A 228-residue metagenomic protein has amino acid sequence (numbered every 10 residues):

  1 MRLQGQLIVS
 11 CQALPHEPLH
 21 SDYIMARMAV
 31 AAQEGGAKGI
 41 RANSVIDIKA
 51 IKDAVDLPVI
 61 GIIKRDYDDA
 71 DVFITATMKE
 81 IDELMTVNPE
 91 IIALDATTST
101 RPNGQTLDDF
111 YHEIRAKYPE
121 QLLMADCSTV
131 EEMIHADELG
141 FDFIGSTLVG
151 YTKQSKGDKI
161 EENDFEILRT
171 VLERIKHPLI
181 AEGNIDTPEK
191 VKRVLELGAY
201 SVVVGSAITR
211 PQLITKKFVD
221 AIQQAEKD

Functional and structural regions predicted by a protein language model:
M1-T86, K117, L123, E131-F143 (+1 more regions): Conserved N-terminal beta1-alpha1 strand-loop-helix module at the mouth
G5-L19, Y23-A26, D158-D228: C-terminal alpha-helical cap/extension of soluble enzyme domains
Q12-L14, I63-Y67, V87-R101, F143-K156 (+1 more regions): Glycine-rich phosphate-binding active-site loops on the catalytic face of alpha/beta enzymes
L19-D22, R41-I60, D71-M78, A96-I114 (+4 more regions): Active-site-adjacent beta->alpha loops and helix N-cap segments on the catalytic face of soluble alpha/beta enzymes
A42-N43, I62, D95, D126 (+2 more regions): Structural motif
P58-G61, Y111, A116-P119, L195-I208: Short, electropositive alpha-helical surface patch
A76-L94, S99-R101, T129-I134, E138-L139 (+2 more regions): Electropositive, surface-exposed helix/loop patches at the edges of structured domains that serve as adaptable
M85-V87, I92, R101-L107, Y111 (+2 more regions): Internal alpha/beta domain cores that form substrate/cofactor-binding pockets in large enzymes and binding proteins
